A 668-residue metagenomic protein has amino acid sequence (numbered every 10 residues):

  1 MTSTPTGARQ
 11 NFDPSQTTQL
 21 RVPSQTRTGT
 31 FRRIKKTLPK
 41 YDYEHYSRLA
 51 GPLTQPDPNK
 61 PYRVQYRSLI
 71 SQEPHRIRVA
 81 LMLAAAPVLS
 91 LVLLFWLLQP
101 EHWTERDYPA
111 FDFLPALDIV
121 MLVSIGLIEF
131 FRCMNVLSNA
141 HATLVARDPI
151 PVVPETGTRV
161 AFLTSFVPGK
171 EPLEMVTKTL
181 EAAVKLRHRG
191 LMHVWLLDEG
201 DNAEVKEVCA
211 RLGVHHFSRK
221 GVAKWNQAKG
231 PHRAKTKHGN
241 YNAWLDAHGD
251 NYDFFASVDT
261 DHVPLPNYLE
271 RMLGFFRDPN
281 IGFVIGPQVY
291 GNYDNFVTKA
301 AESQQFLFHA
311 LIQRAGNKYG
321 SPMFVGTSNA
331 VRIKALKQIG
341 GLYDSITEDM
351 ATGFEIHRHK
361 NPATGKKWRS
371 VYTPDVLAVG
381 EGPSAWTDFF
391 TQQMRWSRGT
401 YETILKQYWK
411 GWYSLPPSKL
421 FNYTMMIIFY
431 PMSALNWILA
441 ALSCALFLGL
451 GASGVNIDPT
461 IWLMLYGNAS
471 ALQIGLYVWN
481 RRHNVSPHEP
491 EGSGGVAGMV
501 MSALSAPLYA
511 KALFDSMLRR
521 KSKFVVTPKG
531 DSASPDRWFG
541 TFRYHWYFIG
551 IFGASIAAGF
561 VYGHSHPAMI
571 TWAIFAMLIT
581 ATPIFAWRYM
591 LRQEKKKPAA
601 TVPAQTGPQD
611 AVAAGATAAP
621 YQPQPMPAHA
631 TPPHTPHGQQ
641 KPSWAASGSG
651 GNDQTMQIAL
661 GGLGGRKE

Functional and structural regions predicted by a protein language model:
D57-K178: N-proximal low-complexity "stem/linker" segments adjacent to membrane-targeting elements
Y66-A85, E171-V176, W412-N436, R520 (+1 more regions): Loop-to-transmembrane boundary segments
V92-E129, A142-A146, V152, F429-K523 (+1 more regions): Membrane-embedded multi-pass helical conduit in multi-pass membrane proteins, especially envelope-biosynthetic
R159-L163, H193, A351: Cell-envelope/extracellular polymer assembly enzymes that use nucleotide-activated donors
T179-L191: Short, acidic, metal-binding catalytic loop of nucleotide-sugar glycosyltransferases
D198-K206, G221-A223: A conserved acidic beta->alpha catalytic loop
F217-D253, P266-A351, E355-G365, P374-I428: Long helical/loop segments within the catalytic core of UDP-sugar-dependent glycosyltransferases, especially the large
V258-V263: The conserved acidic donor/metal-binding loop of glycosyltransferases
